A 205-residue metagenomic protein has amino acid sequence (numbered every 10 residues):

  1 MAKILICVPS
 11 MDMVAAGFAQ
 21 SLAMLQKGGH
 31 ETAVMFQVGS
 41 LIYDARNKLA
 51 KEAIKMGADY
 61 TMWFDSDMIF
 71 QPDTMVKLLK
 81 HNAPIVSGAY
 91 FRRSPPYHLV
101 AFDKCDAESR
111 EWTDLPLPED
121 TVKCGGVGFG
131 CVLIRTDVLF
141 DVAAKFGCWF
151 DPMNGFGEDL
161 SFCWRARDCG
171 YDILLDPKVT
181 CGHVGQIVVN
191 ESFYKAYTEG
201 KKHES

Functional and structural regions predicted by a protein language model:
M1-D44: N-proximal low-complexity "stem/linker" segments adjacent to membrane-targeting elements
A2, D137, D141-S205: C-terminal catalytic/acceptor-binding lobe
M35-V38, A89, P177: Residue-level recognition of beta-strand->loop/alpha-helix junctions
N47-Y60: Active-site nucleotide-sugar/metal-binding loop of Leloir-type enzymes
A50, Q71-D151: Conserved catalytic core of nucleotide-sugar-dependent glycosyltransferases
A58-I69: Short beta-strand-to-loop acidic/aromatic patch adjacent to the donor-nucleotide binding site
